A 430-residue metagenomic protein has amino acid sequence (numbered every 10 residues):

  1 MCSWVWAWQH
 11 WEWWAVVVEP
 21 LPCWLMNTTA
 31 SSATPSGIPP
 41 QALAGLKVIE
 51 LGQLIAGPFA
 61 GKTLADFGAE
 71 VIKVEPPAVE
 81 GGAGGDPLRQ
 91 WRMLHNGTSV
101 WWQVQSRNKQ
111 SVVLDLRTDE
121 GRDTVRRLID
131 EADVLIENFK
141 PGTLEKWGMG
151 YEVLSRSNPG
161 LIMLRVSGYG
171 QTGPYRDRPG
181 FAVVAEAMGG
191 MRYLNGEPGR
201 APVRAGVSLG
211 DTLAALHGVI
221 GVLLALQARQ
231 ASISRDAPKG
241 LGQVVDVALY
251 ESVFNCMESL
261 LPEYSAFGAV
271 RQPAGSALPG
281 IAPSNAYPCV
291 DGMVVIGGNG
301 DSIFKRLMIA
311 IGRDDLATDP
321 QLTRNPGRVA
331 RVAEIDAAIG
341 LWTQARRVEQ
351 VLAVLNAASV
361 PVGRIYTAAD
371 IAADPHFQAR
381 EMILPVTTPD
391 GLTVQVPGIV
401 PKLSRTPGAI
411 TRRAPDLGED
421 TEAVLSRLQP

Functional and structural regions predicted by a protein language model:
W4-W14, W24: Tryptophan (W) side chains
P22-P238, T387, D416, D420-P430: N-terminal helix-loop segment corresponding to the beta1-alpha1 unit of nucleotide/adenylate-binding folds
A78, Y169-G170, L249-F254, D291-M293 (+2 more regions): Glycine-rich beta-alpha junction loops
Q171, G199-S208, Q230-V253, Q272-P279 (+2 more regions): Conserved Rossmann-fold dehydrogenase catalytic segment
A215-L241, N255-A266, M308-D314: Oxidoreductase and adenylate-handling cofactor-binding alpha/beta cores
A282-A358, V362: Aromatic-enriched alpha-helical interface/lid elements that frame and gate functional surfaces
C289-G292, G398-P430: An anion-binding loop in the catalytic cleft
A357-T411: A glycine-rich dinucleotide-binding beta-alpha-beta segment and adjacent secondary-structure elements that constitute
